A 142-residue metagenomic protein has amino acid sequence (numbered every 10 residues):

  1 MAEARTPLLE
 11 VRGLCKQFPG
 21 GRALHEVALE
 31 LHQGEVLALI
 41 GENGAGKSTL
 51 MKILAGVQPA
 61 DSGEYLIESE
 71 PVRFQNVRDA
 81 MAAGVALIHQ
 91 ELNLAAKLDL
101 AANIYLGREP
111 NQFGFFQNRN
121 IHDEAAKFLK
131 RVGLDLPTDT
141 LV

Functional and structural regions predicted by a protein language model:
M1-V142: Glycine-rich phosphate-binding loops of nucleotide-dependent enzymes
